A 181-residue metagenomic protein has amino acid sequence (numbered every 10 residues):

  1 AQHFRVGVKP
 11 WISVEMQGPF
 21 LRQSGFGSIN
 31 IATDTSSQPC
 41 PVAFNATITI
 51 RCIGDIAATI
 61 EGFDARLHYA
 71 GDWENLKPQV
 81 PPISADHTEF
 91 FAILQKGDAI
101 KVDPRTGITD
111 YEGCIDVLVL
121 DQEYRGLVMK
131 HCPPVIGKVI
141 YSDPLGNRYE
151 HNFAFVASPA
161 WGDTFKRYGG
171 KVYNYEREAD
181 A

Functional and structural regions predicted by a protein language model:
A1-T59, G137: Membrane-proximal alpha-helical anchors
F44-A46, F63, Y111, P133-G137 (+1 more regions): Hydrophobic residues positioned within well-ordered beta-strands of beta-sheet architectures
A58-W73: Short acidic, flexible loop segments centered on an aromatic residue
Y69-W73, V139-L145: Short acidic, glycine-rich loop/turn motifs
W73-N75, Q79-P82, F90-I93, D163-Y173: Terminal beta-strand-rich extracellular "head" domains that mediate receptor/glycan or other ligand binding
K77-E123: Intrinsically disordered, low-complexity Pro/Gly/Ser/Thr-rich segments with frequent PxxP/GP/PP motifs and embedded
V117-D143: Serine/threonine-enriched low-complexity regions used as flexible
G146-A181: Acidic, serine/threonine- and proline-rich intrinsically disordered appendage/tail regions
